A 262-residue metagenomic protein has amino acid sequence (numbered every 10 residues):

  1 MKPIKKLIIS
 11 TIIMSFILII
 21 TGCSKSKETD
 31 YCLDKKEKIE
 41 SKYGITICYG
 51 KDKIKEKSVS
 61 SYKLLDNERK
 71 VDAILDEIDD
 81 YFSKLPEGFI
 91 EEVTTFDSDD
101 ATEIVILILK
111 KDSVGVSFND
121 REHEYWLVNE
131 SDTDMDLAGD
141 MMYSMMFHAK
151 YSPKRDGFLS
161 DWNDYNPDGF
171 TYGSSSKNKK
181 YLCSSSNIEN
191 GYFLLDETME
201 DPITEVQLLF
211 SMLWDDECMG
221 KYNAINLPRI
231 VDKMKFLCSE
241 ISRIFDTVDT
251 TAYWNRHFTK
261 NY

Functional and structural regions predicted by a protein language model:
M1-T11: Bacterial N-terminal signal peptides that target proteins for export
I19-G22: C-terminal motif of bacterial Sec signal peptides marking the signal peptidase cleavage site
S24-S26: Bacterial signal peptide processing site
D30-T46: Post-signal peptide N-terminal segment of mature Sec-exported envelope proteins
S41-Y62: Short alpha-helical hairpin
S58-H123, E130-S131: Auxiliary, metal-adjacent structural segments of Zn-dependent hydrolase domains
D97-Y262: Active-site-flanking segments in enzyme catalytic domains
